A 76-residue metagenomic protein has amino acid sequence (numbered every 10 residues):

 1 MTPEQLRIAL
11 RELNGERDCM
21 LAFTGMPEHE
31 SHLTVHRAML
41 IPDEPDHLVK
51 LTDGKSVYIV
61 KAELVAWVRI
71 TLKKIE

Functional and structural regions predicted by a protein language model:
M1-E76: Eukaryotic intrinsically disordered, low-complexity regulatory linkers and tails enriched in Ser/Thr/Pro
